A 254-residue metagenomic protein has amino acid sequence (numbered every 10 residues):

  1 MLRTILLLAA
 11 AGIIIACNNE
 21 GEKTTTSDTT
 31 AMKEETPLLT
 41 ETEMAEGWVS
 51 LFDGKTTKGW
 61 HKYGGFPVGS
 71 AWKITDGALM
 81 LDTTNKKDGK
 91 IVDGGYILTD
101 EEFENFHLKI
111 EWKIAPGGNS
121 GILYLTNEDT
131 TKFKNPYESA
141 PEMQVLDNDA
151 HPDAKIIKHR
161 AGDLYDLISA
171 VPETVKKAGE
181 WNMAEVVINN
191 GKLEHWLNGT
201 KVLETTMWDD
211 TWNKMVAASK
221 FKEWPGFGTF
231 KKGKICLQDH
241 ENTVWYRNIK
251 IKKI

Functional and structural regions predicted by a protein language model:
I5-G12: Sec-dependent N-terminal signal peptides
C17-I254: Carbohydrate-interacting regions of secretory-pathway proteins
